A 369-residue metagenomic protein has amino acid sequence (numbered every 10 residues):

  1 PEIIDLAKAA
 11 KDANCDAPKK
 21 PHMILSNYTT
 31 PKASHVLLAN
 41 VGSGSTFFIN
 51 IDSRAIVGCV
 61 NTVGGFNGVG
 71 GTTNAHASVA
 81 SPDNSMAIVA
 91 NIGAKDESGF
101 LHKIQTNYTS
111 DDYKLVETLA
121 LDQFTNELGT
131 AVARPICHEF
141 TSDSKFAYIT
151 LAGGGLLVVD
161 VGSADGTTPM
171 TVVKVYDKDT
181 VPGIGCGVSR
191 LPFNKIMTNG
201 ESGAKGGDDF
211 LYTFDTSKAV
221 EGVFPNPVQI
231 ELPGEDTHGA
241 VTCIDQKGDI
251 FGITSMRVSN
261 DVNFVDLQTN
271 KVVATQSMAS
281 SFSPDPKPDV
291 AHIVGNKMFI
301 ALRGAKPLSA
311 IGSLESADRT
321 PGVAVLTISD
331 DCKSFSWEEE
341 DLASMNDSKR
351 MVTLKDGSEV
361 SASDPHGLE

Functional and structural regions predicted by a protein language model:
P1-E369: Predominantly soluble domains enriched in secretory-pathway, periplasmic, or organellar proteins
